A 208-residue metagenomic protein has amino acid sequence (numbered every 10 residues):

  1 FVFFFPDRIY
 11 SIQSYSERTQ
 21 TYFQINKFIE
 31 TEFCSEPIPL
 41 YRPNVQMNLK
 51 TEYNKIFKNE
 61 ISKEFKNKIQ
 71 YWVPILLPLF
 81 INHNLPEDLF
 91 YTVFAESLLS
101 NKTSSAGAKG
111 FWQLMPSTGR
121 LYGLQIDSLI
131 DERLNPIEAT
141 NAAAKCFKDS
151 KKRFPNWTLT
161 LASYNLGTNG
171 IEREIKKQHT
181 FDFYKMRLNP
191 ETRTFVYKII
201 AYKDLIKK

Functional and structural regions predicted by a protein language model:
F1-H83: An acidic, Gly/Ser/Thr/Pro-rich helix-cap/linker signature
N59-K66, L76-L79, L99-K109, Q125-I137 (+2 more regions): Second-shell loop/turn segments in exported
P74, P78, F90, N141-K148 (+2 more regions): Solvent-exposed, polar/charged alpha-helical surfaces in well-ordered, non-transmembrane soluble domains, broadly
L85-S100, T160-N165: Short, functionally critical alpha-helical segments immediately adjacent to catalytic or ligand/cofactor-binding
S97-S100, T118-L121, G167-I171, I206: Solvent-exposed loop/turn segments at secondary-structure junctions within structured extracellular/periplasmic domains
G107-S128, T140-A143, F147, I171-E174: Substrate-binding/active-site groove segments that recognize and process beta-1,4-linked N-acetyl-hexosamine
F147-K176: Catalytic and binding regions of secreted/periplasmic enzymes and modules that target cell-wall glycans
I175-K208: Flexible, glycine-rich surface segments
